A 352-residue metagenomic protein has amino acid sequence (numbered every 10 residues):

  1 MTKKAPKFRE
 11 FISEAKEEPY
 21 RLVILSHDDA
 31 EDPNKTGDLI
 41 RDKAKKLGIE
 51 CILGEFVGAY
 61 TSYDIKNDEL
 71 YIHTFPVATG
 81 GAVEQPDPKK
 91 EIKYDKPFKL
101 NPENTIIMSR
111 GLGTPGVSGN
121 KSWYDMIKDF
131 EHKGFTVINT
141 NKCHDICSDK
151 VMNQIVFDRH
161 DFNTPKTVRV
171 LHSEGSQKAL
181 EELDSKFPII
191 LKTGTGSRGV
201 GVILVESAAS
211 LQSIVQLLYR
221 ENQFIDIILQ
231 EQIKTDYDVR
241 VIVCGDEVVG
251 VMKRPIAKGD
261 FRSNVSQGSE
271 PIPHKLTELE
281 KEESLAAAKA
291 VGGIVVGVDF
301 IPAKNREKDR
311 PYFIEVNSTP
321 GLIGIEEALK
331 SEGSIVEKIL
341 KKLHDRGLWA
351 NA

Functional and structural regions predicted by a protein language model:
M1-P19, A350-A352: Charge-dense, intrinsically disordered terminal/linker segments
R9, K275, K289, P302-A352: C-terminal active-site "lid" helix and adjoining low-complexity regulatory extension at the edge of ATP-using catalytic
P19, V200-A287: Phosphate-binding site of ATP-dependent enzymes
P19-D29: Nucleotide-activated donor-dependent transferases that construct or modify glycoconjugates
D28-K166: Conserved N-proximal alpha/beta basic substrate-recognition cap immediately N-terminal to, or forming the N-lobe
N163-F187: Rossmann-like NAD(P)H-binding beta-loop-alpha module
I189, E247-G250, V296, Y312-E315: Protein kinase-like catalytic core scaffold
Q230, G293-N305: A short glycine-rich, hydrophobically flanked beta-strand micro-motif that places a catalytic Asp/Glu for divalent metal
